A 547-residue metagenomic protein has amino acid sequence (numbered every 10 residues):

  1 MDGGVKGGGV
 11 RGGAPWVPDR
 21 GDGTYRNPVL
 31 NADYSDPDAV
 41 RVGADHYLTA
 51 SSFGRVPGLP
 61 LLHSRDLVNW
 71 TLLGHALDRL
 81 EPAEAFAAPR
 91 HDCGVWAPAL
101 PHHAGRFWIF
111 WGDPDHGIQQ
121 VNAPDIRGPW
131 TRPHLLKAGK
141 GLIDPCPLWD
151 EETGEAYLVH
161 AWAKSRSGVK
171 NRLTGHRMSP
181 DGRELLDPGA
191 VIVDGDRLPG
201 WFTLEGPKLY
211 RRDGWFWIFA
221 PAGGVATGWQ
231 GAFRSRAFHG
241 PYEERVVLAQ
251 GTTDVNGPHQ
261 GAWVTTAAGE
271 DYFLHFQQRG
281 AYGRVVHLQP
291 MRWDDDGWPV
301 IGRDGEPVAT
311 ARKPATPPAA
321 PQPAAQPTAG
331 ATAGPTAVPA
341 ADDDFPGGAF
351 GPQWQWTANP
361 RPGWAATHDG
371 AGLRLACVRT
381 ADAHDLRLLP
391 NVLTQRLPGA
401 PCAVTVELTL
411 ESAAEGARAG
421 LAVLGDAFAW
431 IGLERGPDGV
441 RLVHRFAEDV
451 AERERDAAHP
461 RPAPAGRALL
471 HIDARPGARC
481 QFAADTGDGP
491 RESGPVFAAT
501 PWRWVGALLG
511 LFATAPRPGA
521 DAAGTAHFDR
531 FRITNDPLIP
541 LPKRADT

Functional and structural regions predicted by a protein language model:
M1-T547: Carbohydrate-active catalytic/glycan-binding domains of CAZyme proteins, especially the secreted or lumenal ectodomains
